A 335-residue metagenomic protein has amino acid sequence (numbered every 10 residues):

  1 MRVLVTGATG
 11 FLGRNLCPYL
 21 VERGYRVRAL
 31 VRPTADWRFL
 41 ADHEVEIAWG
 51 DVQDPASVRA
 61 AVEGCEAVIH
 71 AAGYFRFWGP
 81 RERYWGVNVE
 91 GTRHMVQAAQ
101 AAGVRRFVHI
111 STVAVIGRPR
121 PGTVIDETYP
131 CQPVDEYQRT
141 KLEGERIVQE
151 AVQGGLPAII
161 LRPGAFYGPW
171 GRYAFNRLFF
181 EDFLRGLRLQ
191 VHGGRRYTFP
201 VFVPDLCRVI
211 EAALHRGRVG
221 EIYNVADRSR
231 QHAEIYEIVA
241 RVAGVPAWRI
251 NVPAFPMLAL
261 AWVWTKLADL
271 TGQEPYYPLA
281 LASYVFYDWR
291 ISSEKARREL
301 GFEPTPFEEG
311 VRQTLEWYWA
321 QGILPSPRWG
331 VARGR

Functional and structural regions predicted by a protein language model:
V3-R23: N-terminal Rossmann NAD(P)H-binding glycine-rich loop of SDR-like oxidoreductase domains
A35-A41, V45-E90, A98, I116-R118: NAD(P)H-binding glycine-rich loop region in Rossmannoid oxidoreductase-like domains and their noncatalytic homologs
E90-Y137, I159: Conserved Rossmann-fold NAD(P)-dependent oxidoreductase catalytic core, especially the SDR/UDP-sugar
V134-I159: Active-site Tyr-X1-5-Lys
L142, L156, Y167-L178, A212-Y223 (+1 more regions): Glycine/proline-rich active-site loop of Rossmann-fold NAD(P)-dependent oxidoreductases
E181-V201, D205, V209, G217: A conserved pocket-lining segment of Rossmann-fold NAD(P)-dependent short-chain dehydrogenase/reductase
V203, E237, W262-E303: Conserved C-terminal active-site "lid" loop/helix of NAD(P)H-dependent oxidoreductases that clamps the redox cofactor
A212-Y276, R312-L315, P325-G334: Mid/C-terminal beta-alpha module of Rossmann-like enzyme folds, strongest in SDR-family dehydrogenases/epimerases
